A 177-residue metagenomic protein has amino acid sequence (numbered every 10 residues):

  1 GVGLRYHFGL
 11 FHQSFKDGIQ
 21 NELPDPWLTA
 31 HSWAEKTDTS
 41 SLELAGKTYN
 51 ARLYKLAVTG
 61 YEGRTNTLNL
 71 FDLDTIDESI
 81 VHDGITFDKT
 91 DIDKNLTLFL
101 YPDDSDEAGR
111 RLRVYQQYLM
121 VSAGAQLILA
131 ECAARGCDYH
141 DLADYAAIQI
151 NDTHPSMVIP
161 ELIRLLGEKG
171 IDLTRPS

Functional and structural regions predicted by a protein language model:
G1-S177: A conserved ligand/cofactor-binding region detector
